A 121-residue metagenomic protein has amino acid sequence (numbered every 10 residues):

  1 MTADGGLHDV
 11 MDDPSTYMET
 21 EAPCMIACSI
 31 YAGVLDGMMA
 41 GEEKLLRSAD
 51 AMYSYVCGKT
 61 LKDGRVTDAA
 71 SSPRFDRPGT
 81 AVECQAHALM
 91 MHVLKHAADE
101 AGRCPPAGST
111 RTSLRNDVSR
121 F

Functional and structural regions predicted by a protein language model:
M1-G6: Acidic-glycine-rich active-site phosphate/pyrophosphate-binding loop
L7, D13-F121: CBM-like carbohydrate-recognition segments
